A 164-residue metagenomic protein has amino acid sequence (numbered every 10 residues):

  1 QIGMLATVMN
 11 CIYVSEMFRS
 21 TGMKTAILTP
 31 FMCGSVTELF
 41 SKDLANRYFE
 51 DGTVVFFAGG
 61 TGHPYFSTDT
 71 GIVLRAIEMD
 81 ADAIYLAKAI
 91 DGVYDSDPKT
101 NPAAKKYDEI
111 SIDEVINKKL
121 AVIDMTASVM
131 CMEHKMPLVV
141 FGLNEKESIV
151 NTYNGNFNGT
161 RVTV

Functional and structural regions predicted by a protein language model:
Q1-V164: C-terminal catalytic "cap/lid" subdomain
